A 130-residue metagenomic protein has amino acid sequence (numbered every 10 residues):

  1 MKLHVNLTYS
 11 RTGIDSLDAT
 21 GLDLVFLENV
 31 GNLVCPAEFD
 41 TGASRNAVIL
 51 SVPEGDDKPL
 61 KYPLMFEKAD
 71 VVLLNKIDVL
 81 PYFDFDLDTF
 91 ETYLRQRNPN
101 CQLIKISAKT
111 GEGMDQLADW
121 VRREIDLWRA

Functional and structural regions predicted by a protein language model:
M1-G42, F66, I125: Nucleotide-state-sensitive switch-loop elements of NTP-binding domains
M1-V5, S51-E54, D78-P81: Flexible beta-alpha connector loops of hexameric P-loop NTPases
V5-T8, P36-D40, K58-Y62, D84-F85 (+1 more regions): Short, well-ordered secondary-structure micro-motifs
D23-L24, D70, Q102: The start of beta-strands in P-loop NTPase/AAA+ ATPase cores
N29, P36-E54, K61-L74: Inter-motif core of Ras-like GTPase G domains
G31, G55, G111-G113: Glycine-centered flexibility sites
D78-A130: Canonical P-loop GTPase G-domain recognition
